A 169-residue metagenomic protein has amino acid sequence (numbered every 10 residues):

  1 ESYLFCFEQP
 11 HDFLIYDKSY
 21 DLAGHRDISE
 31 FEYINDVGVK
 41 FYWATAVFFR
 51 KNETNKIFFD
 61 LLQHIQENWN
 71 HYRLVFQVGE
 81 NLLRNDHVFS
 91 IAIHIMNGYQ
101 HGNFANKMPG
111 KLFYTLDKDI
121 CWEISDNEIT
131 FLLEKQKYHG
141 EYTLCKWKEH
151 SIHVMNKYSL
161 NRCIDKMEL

Functional and structural regions predicted by a protein language model:
E1-H25: GT-A fold catalytic core of metal-dependent nucleotide-sugar glycosyltransferases, centered on the diacidic
L22-N35: Short acidic (Asp/Glu) patches
I34-L169: A glycosyltransferase accessory/donor-loop signature
